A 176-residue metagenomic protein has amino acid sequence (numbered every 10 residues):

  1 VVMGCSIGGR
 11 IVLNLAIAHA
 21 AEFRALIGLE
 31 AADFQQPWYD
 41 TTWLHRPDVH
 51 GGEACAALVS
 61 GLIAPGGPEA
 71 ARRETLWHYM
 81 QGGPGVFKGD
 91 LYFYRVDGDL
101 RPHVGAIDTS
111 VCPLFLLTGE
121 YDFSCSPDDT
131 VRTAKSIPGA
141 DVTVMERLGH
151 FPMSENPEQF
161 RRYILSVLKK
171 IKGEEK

Functional and structural regions predicted by a protein language model:
V2-G4, L29: Short beta-strand immediately N-terminal to the catalytic nucleophile in serine-hydrolase-like folds
G4, G8, V12: Gly/Ala-rich beta-loop-alpha elbow adjacent to hydrolase catalytic centers
L13-E53: Flexible "cap/lid" loop of the alpha/beta hydrolase fold
P37-W38, G52-T109: Conserved alpha/beta-hydrolase catalytic His-Asp/Glu region
S110, L116-T118: Short beta-strand/loop motif that positions the catalytic acidic residue of the alpha/beta-hydrolase fold
E120-C125: Acidic catalytic loop of the alpha/beta-hydrolase fold
S126-K135: Short alpha-helix in the alpha/beta-hydrolase fold that links the catalytic acid
A140-K176: Catalytic active-site module of serine/aspartate enzymes centered on a nucleophile-bearing elbow/loop
